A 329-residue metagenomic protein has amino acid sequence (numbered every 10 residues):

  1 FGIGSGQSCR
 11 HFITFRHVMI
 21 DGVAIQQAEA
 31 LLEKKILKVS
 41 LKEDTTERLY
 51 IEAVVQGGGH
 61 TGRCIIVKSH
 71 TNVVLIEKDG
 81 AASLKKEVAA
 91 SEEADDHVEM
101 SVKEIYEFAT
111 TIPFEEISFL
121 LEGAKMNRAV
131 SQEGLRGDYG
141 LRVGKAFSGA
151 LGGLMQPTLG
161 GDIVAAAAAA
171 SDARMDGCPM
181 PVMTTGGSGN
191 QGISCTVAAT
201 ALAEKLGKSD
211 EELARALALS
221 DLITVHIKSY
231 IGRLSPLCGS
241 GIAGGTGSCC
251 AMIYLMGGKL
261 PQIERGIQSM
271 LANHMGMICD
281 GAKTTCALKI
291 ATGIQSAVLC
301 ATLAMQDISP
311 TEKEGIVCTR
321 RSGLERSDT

Functional and structural regions predicted by a protein language model:
F1, C178-V197, G239-A243: Conserved phosphate/anionic-ligand binding catalytic regions in large, soluble enzymes, centered on
I3, G192-S209, C249-G257: Alpha-helical support elements that line or immediately flank enzyme active sites and cofactor-binding pockets
S8-I13, M19-G22, Q191, T196-V197 (+1 more regions): A glycine-rich phosphate/pyrophosphate-binding beta-strand-loop-alpha-helix module
C9-G22, Q26, K34, T45-E47 (+6 more regions): Functionally critical mobile loop/hinge segments
E33-G177: Signature of multi-pass transmembrane helix bundles
T158-G177, D210-K228, Q268-G276: Acidic-glycine-rich active-site phosphate/pyrophosphate-binding loop
A173-T184, V225-S235, I278-K283: Glycine/charged-rich beta-loop-alpha catalytic/anionic-binding loops adjacent to active sites
S209-G247, K259-I267: Phosphate/pyrophosphate-binding betaalpha-module
